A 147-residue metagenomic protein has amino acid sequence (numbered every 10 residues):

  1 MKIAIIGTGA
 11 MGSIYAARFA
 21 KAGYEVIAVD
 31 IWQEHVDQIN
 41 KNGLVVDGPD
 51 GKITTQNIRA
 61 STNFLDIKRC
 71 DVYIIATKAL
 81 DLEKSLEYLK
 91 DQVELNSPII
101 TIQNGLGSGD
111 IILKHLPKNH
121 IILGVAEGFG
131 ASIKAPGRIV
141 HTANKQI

Functional and structural regions predicted by a protein language model:
M1-P49: NAD(P)+-binding Rossmann beta1-loop-alpha1 motif at the extreme N-terminus of oxidoreductases
A4, F19, D37, I53 (+3 more regions): Generic structural signal for beta-strand residues in well-ordered domains
K21-G23, K41, T55, E94 (+1 more regions): Short, well-ordered coil/turn elements that cap or connect secondary structure elements
V29, R59-H141: Rossmann-like NAD(P)(H) cofactor-binding subdomain of soluble oxidoreductases
H35-V36, T55, G130: Short secondary-structure capping/turn micro-motifs that flank functional sites
L44-A60: N-terminal glycine-rich dinucleotide-binding loop that anchors FAD/FMN and/or NAD(P) in oxidoreductases
A143-I147: Conserved anion/nucleotide-ligand pocket segment
